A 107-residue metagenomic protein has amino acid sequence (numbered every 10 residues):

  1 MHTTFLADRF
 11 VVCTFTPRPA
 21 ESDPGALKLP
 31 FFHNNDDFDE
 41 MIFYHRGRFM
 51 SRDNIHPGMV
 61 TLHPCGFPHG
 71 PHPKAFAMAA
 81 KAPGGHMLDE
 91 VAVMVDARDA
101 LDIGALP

Functional and structural regions predicted by a protein language model:
M1-T3: Conserved, ordered domain cores of eukaryotic regulatory proteins
F5-D23, L27-V60, P64-H69: Glycine- and acidic-residue-biased ligand/ion/polar-headgroup-sensing regions
R52-P107: TerminUS-proximal long segments
